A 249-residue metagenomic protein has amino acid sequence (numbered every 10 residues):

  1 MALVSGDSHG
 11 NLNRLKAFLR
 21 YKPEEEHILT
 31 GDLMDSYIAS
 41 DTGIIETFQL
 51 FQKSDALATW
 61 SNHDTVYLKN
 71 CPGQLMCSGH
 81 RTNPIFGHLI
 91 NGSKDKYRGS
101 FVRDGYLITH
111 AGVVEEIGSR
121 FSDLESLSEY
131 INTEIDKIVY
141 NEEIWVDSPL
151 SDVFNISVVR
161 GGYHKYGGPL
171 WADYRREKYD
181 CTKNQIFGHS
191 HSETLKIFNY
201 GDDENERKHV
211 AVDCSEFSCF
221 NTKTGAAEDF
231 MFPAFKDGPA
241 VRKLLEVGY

Functional and structural regions predicted by a protein language model:
M1, E24-E25, K53-D55, D104 (+1 more regions): A general structural motif
M1-L3, F101-I108, R207-K208: Beta-strand-turn-beta hairpins that frame and shape the catalytic cleft of phosphate-ester-processing enzymes
V4-G6, H27-D32, A58-N62, T109 (+2 more regions): Active-site neighborhood of phospho(di)ester-bond hydrolases with catalytic His/Asp-centered motifs
S5, G10-S93: Core catalytic region of metal-dependent phosphoesterases/phosphodiesterases, especially metallo-beta-lactamase-like
H9-N13, D35-I38, H63-K69, V114-E116 (+3 more regions): Active-site environment of divalent metal-dependent phosphoester hydrolases
M76, H80, F86-T109, D147-S148: PAPS-dependent sulfotransferase catalytic domain
Y106-K178: Active-site-proximal loop/helix segment associated with metal-binding centers of metalloenzymes
T194-Y249: Binuclear metal-dependent phosphoesterase catalytic core
